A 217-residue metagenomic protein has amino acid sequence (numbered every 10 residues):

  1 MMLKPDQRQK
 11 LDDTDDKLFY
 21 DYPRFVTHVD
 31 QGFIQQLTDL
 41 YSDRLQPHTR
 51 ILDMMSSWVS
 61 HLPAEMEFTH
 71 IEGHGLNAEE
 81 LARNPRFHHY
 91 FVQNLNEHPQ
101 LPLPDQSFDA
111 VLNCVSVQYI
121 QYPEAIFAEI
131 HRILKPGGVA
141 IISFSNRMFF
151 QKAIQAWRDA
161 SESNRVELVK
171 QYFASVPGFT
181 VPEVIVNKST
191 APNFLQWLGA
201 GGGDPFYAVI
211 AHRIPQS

Functional and structural regions predicted by a protein language model:
M1-P47: Class I SAM-dependent methyltransferase Rossmann-like catalytic core, especially the SAM/SAH-binding loop
Q36, A160-N187: Short alpha-helix
Q36-D39, D43-L101: Class I SAM-dependent methyltransferase SAM/SAH-binding core
H98-V111: A short acidic, Gly/Pro-enriched loop at the edge of an enzyme's catalytic core that lines a small-molecule cofactor
D109-E124: A short SAM/SAH-binding and catalytic strip from SAM-dependent methyltransferases
E124-V139: A short glycine-rich, Lys/Arg-flanked "PGG" loop and its adjoining helix->strand segment in the class I
V139-Q171: Conserved class I S-adenosyl-L-methionine
P177-G178, A191-S217: Core SAM-dependent methyltransferase catalytic element
